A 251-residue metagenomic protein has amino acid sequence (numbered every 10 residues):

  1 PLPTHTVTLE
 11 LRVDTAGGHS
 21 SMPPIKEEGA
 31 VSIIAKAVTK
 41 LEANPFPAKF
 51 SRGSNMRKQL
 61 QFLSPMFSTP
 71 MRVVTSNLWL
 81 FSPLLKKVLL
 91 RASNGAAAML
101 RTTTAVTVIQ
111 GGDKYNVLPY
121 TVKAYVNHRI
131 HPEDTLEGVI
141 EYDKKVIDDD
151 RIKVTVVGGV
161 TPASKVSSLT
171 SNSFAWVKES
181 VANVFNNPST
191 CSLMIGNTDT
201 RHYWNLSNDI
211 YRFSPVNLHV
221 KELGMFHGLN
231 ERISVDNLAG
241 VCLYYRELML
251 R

Functional and structural regions predicted by a protein language model:
P1-E28: Histidine/acidic-residue-rich, glycine-tolerant segments that coordinate divalent metal ions
P1-L2, P24-E27, A97, D113-P119: Short, solvent-exposed beta-strand/turn "edge" segments of beta-rich domains on protein surfaces
E10, S32-T39, T103, C242 (+1 more regions): Predominant activation on well-ordered alpha-helical scaffold segments within soluble catalytic domains
H19-F46: A short core secondary-structure module
H19-I25, K114-Y115, A163-V166: A generic structural signal for short coil/turn motifs at secondary-structure boundaries
P47, S51-D113, Y120, P132 (+2 more regions): An extended, acidic, His-containing surface patch that forms the Zn2+-binding/catalytic region of metallohydrolases
H128-I130: Alpha-helical support elements that line or immediately flank enzyme active sites and cofactor-binding pockets
